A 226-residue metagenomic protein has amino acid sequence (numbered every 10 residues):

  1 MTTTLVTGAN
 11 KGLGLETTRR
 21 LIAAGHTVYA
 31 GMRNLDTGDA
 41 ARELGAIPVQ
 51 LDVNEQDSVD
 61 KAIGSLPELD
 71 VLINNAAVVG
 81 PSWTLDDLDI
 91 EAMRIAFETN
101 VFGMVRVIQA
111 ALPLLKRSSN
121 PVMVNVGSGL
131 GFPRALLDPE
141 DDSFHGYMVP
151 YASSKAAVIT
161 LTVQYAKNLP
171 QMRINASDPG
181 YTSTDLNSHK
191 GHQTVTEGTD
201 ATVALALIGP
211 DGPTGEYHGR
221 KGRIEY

Functional and structural regions predicted by a protein language model:
N10, G14-R19: N-terminal Rossmann NAD(P)H-binding glycine-rich loop of SDR-like oxidoreductase domains
A24-D39: Conserved glycine-rich Rossmann-like NAD(P)H-binding loop of the short-chain dehydrogenase/reductase
E43-D57: Rossmann-fold cofactor-recognition segment
N54-E68: Conserved Rossmann-fold cofactor-binding substructure of NAD(P)-dependent oxidoreductases
I73, V107-A111, L115, L161-T162 (+1 more regions): Hydrophobic positions on the long internal alpha-helix of Rossmann-like NAD(P)-dependent oxidoreductase domains
V78, S82, D86-F97, K116-K167: Catalytic loop of short-chain dehydrogenase/reductase
A156-I159, K167, Q171-M172, A176-P179 (+1 more regions): C-terminal helical subdomain
